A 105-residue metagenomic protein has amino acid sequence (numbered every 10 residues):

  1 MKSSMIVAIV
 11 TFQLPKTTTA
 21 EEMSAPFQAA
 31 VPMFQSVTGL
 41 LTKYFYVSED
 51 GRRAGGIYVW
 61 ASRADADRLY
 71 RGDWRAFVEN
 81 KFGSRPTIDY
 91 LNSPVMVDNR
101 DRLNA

Functional and structural regions predicted by a protein language model:
M1-T42, Y46-A54, R63-G72, F82-A105: Short S/T/G/P-rich N-terminal loop/turn motif that feeds into the first structured element of a domain
W74-V78: Short, non-transmembrane amphipathic alpha-helical segments
